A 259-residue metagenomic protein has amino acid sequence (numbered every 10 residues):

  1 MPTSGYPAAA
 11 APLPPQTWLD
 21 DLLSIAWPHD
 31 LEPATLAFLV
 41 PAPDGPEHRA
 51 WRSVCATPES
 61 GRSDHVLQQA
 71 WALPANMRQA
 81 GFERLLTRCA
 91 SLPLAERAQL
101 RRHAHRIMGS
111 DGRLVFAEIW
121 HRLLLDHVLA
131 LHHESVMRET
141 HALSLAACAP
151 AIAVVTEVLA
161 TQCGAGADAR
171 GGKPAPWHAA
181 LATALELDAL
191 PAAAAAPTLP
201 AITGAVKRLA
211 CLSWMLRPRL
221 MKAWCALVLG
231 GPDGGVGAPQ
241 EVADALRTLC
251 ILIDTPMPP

Functional and structural regions predicted by a protein language model:
M1-G109, F116-P259: Small-residue-enriched hydrophobic alpha-helices in membranes
